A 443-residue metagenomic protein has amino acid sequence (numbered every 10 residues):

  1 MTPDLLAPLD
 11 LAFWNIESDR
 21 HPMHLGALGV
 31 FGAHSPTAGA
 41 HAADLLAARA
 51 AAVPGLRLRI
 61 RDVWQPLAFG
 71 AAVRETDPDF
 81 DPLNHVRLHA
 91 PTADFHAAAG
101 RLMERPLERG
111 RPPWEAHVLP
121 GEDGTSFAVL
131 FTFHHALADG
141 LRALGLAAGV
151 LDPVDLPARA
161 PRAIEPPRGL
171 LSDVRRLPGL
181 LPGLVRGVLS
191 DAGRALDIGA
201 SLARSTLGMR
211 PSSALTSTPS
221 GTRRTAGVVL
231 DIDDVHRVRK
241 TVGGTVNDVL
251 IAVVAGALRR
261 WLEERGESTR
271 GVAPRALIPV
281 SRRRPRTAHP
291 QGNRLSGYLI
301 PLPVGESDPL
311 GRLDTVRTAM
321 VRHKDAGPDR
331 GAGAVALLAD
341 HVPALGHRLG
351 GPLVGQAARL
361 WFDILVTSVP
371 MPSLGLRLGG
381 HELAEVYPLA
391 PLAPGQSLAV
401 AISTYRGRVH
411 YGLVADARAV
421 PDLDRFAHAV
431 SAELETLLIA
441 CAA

Functional and structural regions predicted by a protein language model:
M1-L9, L28-Q396, V400-A443: Soluble acyl-CoA-dependent acyltransferase catalytic core bearing the H(X)4D motif
R20-L25, S35: TRNA-binding/sensing appendages of the translation machinery
